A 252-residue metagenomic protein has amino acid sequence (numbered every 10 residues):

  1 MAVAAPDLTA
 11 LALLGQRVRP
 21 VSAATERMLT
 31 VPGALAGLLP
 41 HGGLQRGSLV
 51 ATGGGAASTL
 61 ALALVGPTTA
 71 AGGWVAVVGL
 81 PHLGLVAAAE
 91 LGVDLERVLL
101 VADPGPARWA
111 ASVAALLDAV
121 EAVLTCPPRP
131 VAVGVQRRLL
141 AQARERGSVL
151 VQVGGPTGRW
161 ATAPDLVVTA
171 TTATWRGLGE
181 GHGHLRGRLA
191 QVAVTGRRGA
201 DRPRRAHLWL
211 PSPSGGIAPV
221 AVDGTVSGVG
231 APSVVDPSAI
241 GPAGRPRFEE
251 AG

Functional and structural regions predicted by a protein language model:
M1-V77, V222-G252: Detector for small/aliphatic-rich hydrophobic stretches
V50, A76, L99-V101, V151 (+1 more regions): Hydrophobic/aromatic beta-strand patches that form the interior of the parallel beta-sheet core in alpha/beta enzyme
L64, V113, L139: Aromatic/hydrophobic pocket-lining residues that form π-stacking "cages" and hydrophobic walls in ligand
G66-P67, G92-V93, L140-Q142, W209: Short, solvent-exposed amphipathic alpha-helical segments in soluble enzyme and RNA/protein-processing domains
W74-A132, Q136: Long, charge-dense
L117-T171: A contiguous pocket-lining binding segment that forms or flanks enzyme active sites
G155-V222: Phosphate-binding/switch region of NTP-binding enzymes
